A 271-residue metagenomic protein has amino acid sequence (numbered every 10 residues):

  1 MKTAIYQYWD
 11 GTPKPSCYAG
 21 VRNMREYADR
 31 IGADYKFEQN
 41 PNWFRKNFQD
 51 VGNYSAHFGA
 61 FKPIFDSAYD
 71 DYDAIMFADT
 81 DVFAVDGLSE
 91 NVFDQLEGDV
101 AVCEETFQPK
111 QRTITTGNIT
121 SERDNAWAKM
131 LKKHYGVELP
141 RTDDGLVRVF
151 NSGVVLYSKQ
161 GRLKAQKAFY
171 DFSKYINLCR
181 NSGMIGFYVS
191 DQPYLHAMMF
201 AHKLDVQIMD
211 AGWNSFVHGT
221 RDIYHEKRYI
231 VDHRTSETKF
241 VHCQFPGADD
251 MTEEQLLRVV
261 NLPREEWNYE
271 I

Functional and structural regions predicted by a protein language model:
M1-Y72, Q160-L163, G247, P263-I271: N-terminal anchoring/stem segment of glycosyltransferases
Y35-E38, M76-D79, A84, A101-C103 (+2 more regions): A structural signal for short, well-ordered beta-strand segments and their strand-loop junctions that often border
F44-N47, A84-G87, V92-F93, Q108-R112 (+3 more regions): Short catalytic/ligand-binding loop motif for oxyanion handling, primarily in non-cytosolic enzymes, centered on
K46-A78, F83-E90, V100-E104, F150 (+2 more regions): A conserved donor-nucleotide-binding helix/loop in the catalytic core of Leloir-type glycosyltransferases
Y72-D73, F83-L96, R258-I271: C-terminal basic regulatory modules in eukaryotic proteins
A84-L131: Conserved donor-nucleotide/metal-binding helix-loop-beta segment in metal-dependent transferases, i.e., the alpha-helix
V137-A248: Catalytic core and acceptor-binding pocket of nucleotide-sugar-dependent glycosyltransferases
H233-I271: Long, low-complexity C-terminal extensions of enzymes
